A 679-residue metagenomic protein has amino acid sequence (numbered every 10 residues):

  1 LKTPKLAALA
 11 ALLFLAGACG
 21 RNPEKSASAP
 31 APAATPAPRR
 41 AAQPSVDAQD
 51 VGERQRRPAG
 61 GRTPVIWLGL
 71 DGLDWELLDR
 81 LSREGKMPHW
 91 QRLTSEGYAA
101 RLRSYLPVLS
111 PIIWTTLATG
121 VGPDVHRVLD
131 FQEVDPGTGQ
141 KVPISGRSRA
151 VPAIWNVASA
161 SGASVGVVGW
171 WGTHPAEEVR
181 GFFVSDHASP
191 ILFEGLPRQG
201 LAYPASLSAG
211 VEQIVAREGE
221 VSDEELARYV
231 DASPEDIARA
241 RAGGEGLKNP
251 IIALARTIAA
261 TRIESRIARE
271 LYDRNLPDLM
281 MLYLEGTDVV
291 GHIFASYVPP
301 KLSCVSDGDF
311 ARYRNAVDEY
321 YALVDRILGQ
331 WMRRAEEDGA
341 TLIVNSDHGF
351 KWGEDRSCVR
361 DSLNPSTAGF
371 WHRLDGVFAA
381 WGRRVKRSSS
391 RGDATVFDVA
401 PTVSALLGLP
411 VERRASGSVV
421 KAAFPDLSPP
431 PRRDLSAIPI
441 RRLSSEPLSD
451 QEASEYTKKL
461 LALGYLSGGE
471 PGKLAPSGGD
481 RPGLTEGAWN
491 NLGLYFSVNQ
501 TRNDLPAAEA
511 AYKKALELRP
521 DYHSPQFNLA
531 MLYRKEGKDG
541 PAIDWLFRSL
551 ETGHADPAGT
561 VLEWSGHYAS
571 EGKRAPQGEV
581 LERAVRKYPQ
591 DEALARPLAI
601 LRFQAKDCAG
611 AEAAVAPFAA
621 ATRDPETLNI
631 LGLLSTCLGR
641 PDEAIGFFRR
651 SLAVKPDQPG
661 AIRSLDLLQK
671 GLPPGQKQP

Functional and structural regions predicted by a protein language model:
R39-A99, W171: Active-site-proximal N-terminal segment of extracellular/periplasmic enzymes that hydrolyze or transfer
P44-R54, P58-G60, E76-D79, L254-M280 (+3 more regions): A long, amphipathic alpha-helix that forms part of the scaffold/cap immediately adjacent to metal-dependent active
G52-R54, N345-R383, P431-R433: Histidine-centered active-site microenvironments of extracellular/periplasmic hydrolases and transferases
E76-V125, S164-V168: Short, structured active-site-proximal loop/turn typified by the sulfatase FGly-forming signature C/S-X-P-X-R
V121-G308: His/Asp/Glu-rich, glycine-adjacent segments that coordinate divalent cations and/or stabilize oxyanion chemistry on
T485, Y522, D556-P557, D591 (+2 more regions): Residue-level recognition of tetratricopeptide repeat
